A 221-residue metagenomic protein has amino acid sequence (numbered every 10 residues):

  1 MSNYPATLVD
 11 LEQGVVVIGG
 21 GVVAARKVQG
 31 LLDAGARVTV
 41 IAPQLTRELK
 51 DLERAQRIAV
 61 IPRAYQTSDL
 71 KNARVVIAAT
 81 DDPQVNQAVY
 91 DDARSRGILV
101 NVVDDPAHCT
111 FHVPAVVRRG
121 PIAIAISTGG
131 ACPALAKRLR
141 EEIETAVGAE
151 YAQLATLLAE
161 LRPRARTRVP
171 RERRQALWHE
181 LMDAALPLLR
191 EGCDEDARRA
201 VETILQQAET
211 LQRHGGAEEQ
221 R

Functional and structural regions predicted by a protein language model:
M1-E53: Hydrophobic, well-ordered beta-alpha structural blocks that scaffold small-molecule cofactor pockets
V22-V23, P83-Q84, G130: Residue-level detector of alpha-helix initiation sites
A42, V60-A64, D104: Short loop/edge segments at beta-strand edges and connector loops that shape dinucleotide/nucleotide cofactor-binding
E53-K71: Glycine-rich, highly charged phosphate/nucleotide-binding loops
V75-D81, N86-V113: ADP-ribose/adenylate-binding Rossmann-like module
V102-A152: E1/E1-like adenylate-forming module used to activate ubiquitin-like modifiers and sulfur-carrier proteins
G130-G215: An accessory alpha-helical subdomain
G215-R221: Short, low-complexity, charge-dense intrinsically disordered segments
